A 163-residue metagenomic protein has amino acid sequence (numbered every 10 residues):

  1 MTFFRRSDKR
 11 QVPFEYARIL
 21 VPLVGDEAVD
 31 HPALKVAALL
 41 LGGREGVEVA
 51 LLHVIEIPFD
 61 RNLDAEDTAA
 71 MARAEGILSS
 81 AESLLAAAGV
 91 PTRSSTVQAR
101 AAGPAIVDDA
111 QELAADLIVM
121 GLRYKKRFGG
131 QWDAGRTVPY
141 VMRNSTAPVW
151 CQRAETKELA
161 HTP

Functional and structural regions predicted by a protein language model:
M1-F14, A86-I118, T156-P163: Structural beta-alpha unit
D8-D64, N144: Small/aliphatic-rich secondary-structure junction motif
A28, A102, K126-F128: Short glycine-rich, flexible loops that bind phosphorylated cofactors or substrates
K35, V107, P139-Y140: Active-site phosphate/pyrophosphate- and oxyanion-stabilizing loops and adjacent acidic/basic residues in soluble
A50-L52, R93-V97, W150: General small-molecule cofactor/ligand-binding pocket signal
H53, G121-R123, R153-A154: Short secondary-structure boundary segments
D64-A70: Short glycine-enriched, charge-decorated loop/helix-capping segments at active-site entrances that position
M120-N144, E158-H161: Glycine-rich, Arg-bearing micro-motifs that act as flexible, cationic patches
